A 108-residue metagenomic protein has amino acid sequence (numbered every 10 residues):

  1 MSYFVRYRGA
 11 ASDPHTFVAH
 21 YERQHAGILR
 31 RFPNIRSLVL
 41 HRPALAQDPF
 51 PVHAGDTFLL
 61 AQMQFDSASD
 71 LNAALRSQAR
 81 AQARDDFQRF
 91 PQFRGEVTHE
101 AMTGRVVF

Functional and structural regions predicted by a protein language model:
M1-F108: Macromolecular interaction modules
